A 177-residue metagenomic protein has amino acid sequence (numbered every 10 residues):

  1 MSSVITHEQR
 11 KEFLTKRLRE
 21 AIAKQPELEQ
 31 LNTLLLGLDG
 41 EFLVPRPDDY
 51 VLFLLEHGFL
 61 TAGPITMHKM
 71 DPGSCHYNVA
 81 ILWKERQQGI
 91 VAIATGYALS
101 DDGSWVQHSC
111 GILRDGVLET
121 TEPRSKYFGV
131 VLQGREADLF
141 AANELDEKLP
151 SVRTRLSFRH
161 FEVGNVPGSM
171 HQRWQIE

Functional and structural regions predicted by a protein language model:
M1-E177: A structural boundary/capping signal
